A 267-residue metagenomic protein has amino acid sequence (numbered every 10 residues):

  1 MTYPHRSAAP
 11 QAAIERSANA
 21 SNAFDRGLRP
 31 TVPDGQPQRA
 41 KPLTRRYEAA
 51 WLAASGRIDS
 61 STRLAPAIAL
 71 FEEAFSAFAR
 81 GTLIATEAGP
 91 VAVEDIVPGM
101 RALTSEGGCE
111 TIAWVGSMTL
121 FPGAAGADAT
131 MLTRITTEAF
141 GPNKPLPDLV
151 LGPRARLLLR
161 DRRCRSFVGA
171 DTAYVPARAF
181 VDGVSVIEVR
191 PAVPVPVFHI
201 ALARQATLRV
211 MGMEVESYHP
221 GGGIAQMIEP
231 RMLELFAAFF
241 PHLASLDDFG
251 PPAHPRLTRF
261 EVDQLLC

Functional and structural regions predicted by a protein language model:
T2-S61, A85, R190, P194-C267: Sequence-level preference for short, compositionally simple segments enriched in small aliphatic or small polar residues
R63-A65, E72, V115-M118: Short catalytic-site patches enriched in acidic/histidine residues that coordinate or position cofactors/metals
A69-E72, A77: Active-site-proximal cofactor/substrate-binding loop regions of enzyme domains
A74, G89-A92: Short, conserved secondary-structure segments in the cores of folded domains
A79-T86, S105, C109-E110, W114-Q226: Long beta-strand-rich cores associated with HINT superfamily self-processing modules
I84, A92-E94: A short acidic-Thr-Gly-centered motif at the start of a beta-strand
A92, P176, L257-F260: A diffuse structural propensity rather than consistent per-protein peaks
E94-R101: Structural motif
